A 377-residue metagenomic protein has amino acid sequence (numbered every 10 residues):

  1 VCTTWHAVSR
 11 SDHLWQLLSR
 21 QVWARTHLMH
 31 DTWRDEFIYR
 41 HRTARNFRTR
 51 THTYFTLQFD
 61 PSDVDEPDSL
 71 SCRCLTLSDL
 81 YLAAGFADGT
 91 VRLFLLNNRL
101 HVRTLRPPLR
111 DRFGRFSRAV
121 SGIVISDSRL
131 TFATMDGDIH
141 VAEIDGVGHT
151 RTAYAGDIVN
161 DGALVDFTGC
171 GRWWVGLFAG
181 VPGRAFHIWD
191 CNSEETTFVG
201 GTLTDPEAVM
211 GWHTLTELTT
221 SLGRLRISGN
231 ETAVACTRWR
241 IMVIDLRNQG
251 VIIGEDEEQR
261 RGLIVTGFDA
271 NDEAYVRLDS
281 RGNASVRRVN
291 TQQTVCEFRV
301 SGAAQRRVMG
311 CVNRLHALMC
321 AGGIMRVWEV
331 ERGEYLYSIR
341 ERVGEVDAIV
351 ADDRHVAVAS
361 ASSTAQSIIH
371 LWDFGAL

Functional and structural regions predicted by a protein language model:
C2-R115, A119, S128: Intrinsically disordered, low-complexity acidic/Ser/Thr/Pro-rich linker and tail segments in large eukaryotic scaffolds
T53-P67, L100-G114, G148-D157, E195-T216 (+3 more regions): A short beta-strand motif characteristic of beta-propeller blades
E66-C74, D111-I123, G156-G171, D205-R226 (+3 more regions): Repeated scaffold domains used in trafficking and secretory/extracellular systems, primarily beta-propellers
C74, L82-F86, L130-T134, W174-V181 (+5 more regions): Conserved beta-strand element within WD40/beta-propeller blades
V91-L96, A133, I139-D145, R184-N192 (+6 more regions): WD40-repeat beta-propellers
G146-I253: Solenoidal tandem-repeat scaffolds enriched in leucines and small polar residues
A274-S280, A284-S285, E297-V330: Loop/turn-rich, solvent-exposed surfaces of beta-rich toroidal or solenoidal domains
E345-L377: Blade-level signature of beta-propeller repeat domains, shared across WD40, Kelch, NHL, RCC1 and BNR/Asp-box propellers
